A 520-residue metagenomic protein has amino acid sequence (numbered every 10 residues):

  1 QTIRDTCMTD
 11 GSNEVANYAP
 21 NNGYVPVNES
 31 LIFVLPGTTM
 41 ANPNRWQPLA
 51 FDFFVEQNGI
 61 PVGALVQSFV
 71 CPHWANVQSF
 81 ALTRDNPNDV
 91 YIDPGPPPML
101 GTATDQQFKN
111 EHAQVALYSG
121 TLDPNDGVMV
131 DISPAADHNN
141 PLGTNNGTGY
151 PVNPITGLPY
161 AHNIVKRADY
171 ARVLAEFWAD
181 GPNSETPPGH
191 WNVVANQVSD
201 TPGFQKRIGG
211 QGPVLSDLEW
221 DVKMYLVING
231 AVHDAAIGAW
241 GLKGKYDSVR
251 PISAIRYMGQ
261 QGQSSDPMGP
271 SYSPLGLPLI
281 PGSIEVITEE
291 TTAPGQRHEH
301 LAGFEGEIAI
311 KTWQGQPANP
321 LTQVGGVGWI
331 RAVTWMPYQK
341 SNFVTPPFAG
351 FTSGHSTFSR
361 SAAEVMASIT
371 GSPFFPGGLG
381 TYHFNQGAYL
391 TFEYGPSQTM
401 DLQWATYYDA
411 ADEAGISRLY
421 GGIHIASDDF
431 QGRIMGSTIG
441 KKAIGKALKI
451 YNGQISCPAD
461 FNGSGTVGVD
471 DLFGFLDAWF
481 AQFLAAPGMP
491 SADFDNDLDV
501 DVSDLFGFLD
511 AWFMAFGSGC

Functional and structural regions predicted by a protein language model:
Q1-I455: Acidic/polar surface patches and capping/hinge elements
G453-C520: Cellulosome-associated attachment modules in secreted, modular CAZymes
